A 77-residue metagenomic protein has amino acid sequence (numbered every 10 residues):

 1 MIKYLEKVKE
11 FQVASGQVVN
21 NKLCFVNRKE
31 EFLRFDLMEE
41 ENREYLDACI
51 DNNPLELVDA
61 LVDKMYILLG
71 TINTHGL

Functional and structural regions predicted by a protein language model:
M1-L77: Flexible "arm" and connector segments at domain edges
